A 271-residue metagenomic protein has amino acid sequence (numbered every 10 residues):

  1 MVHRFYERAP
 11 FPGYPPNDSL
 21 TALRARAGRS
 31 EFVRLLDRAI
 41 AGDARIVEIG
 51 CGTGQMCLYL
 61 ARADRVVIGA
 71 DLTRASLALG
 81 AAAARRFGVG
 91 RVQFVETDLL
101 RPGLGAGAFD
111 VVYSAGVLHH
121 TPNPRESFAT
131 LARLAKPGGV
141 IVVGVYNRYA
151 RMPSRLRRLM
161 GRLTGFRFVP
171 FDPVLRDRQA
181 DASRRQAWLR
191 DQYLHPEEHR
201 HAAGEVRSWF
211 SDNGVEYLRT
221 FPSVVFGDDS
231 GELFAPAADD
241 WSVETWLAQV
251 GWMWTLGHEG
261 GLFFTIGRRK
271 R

Functional and structural regions predicted by a protein language model:
D18-D43: Conserved alpha-helix/loop element of class I SAM-dependent methyltransferases that forms part of the SAM/SAH-binding
T53-D64: Conserved SAM-binding loop of SAM-dependent methyltransferases across substrates and taxa, primarily the Class I
V66-D71: Conserved SAM-binding motif I beta-strand of class I
G88-L100: Conserved SAM-binding strand-loop segment of SAM-dependent methyltransferases
G103-V111: A short acidic, Gly/Pro-enriched loop at the edge of an enzyme's catalytic core that lines a small-molecule cofactor
R125-P137: A short glycine-rich, Lys/Arg-flanked "PGG" loop and its adjoining helix->strand segment in the class I
V140-V174: Conserved class I S-adenosyl-L-methionine
A182-R268: Rossmann-like AdoMet/SAM-dependent catalytic core
